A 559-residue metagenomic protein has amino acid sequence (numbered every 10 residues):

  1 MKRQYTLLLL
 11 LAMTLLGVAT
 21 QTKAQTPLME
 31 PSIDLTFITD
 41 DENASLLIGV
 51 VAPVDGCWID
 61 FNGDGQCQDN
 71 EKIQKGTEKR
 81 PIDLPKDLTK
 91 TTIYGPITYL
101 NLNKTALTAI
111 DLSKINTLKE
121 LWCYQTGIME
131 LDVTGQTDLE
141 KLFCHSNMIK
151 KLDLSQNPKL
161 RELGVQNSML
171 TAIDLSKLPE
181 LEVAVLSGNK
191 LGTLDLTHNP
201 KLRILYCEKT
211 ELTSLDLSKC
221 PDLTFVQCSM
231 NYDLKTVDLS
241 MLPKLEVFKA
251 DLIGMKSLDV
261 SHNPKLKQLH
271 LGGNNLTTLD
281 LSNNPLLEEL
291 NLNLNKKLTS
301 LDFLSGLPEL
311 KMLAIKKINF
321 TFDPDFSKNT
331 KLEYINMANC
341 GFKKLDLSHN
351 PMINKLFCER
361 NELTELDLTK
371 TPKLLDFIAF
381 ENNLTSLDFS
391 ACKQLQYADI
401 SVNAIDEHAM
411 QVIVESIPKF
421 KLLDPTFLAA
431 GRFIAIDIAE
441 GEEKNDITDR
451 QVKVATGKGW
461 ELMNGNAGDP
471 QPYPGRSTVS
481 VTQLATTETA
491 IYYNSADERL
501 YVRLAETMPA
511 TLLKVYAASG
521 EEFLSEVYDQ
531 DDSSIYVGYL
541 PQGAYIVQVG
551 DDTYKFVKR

Functional and structural regions predicted by a protein language model:
K2-L7, T14-L16, T20-E120, T126-G127 (+14 more regions): N-terminal capping/linker segments that flank leucine-rich repeat
D60, D132, D195, S229 (+7 more regions): Residue-level detector of conserved, well-ordered beta-strand and adjacent loop positions that form binding/recognition
P81-L84, V133, L347, V537-Y539: Short, flexible loop/turn segments at beta-strand junctions in immunoglobulin-like and fibronectin type III
L88-G95, V247, Y334, Q542-V547: Append "Rare intracellular matches occur via the same short Y/T/C beta-strand/loop motifs
P96, G272, E359, V549-G550: Short loop/turn segments that connect beta-strands within the blades of beta-propeller domains, predominantly WD40
L102-A106, W122-G127, D138, F143-M148 (+20 more regions): Concave beta-strand-loop units of leucine-rich repeat
I110, L131, L152, I173-L175 (+13 more regions): Canonical leucine-rich repeat
T482-R559: C-terminal outer-membrane/trafficking sorting elements
